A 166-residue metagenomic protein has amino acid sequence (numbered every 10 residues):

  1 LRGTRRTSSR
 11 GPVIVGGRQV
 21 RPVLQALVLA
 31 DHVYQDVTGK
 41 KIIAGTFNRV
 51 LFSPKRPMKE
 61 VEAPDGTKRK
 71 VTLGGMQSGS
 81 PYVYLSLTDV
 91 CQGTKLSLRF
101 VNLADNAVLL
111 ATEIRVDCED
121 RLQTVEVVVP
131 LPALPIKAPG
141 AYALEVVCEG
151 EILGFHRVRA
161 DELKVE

Functional and structural regions predicted by a protein language model:
L1-Q19: Short, Lys/Arg-enriched N-terminal segments with co-localized hydrophobic residues within the first ~10-30 amino acids
G16-P139, A143-E166: Contiguous segments within soluble domain cores/interaction surfaces
